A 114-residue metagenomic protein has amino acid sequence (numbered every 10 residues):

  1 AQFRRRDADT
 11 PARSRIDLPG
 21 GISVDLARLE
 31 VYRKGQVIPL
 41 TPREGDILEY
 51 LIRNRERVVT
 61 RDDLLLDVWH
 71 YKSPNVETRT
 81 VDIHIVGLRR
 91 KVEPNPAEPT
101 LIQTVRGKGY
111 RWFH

Functional and structural regions predicted by a protein language model:
A1-L18: Basic, amphipathic DNA-recognition helix from helix-turn-helix-like DNA-binding domains
D7-T10, S23-L26, D62: Linker/hinge segments immediately adjacent to helix-turn-helix/homeobox DNA-binding domains
R13-K34, K108: Short boundary/linker motifs that mark transitions into or out of structured domains
E30, G35-L101, R106-K108: Positively charged, aromatic-enriched patches within helix-turn-helix-type DNA-binding elements, predominantly
R111-F113: Conserved active-site beta-strand element of glycosyltransferases/polysaccharide synthases
